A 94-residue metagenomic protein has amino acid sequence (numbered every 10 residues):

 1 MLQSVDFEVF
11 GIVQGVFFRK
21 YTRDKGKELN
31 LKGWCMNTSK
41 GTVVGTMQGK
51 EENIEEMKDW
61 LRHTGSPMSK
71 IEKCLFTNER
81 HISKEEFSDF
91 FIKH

Functional and structural regions predicted by a protein language model:
M1-H94: Intrinsically disordered, low-complexity, mixed-charge
